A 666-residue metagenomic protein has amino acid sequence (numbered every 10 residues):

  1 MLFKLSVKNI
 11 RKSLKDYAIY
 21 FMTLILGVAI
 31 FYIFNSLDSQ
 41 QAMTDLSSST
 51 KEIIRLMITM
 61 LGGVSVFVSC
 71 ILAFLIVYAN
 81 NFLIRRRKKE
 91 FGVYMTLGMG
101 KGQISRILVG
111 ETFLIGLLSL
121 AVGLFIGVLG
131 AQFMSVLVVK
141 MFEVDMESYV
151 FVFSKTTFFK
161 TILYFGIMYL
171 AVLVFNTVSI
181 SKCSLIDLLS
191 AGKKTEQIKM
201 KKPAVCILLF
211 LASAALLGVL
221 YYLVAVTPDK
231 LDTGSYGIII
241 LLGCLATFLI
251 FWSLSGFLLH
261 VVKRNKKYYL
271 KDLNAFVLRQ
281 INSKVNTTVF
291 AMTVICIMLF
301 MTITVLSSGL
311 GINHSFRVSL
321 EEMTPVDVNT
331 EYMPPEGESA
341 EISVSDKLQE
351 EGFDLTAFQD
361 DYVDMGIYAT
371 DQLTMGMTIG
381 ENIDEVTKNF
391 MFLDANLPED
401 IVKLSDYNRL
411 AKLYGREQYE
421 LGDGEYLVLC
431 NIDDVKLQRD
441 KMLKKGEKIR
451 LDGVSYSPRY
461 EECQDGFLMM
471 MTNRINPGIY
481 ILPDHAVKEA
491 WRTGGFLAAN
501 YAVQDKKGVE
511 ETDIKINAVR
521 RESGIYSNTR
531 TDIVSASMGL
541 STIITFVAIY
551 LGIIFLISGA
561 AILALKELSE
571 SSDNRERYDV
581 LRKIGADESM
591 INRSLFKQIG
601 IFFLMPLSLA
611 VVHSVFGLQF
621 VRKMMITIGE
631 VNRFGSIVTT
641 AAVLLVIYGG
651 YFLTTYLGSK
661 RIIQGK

Functional and structural regions predicted by a protein language model:
M1-V28, E196-A212, W252-L299, D573: N-terminal Sec/SRP start-transfer signal
K4, K182-I198, S572-D573, R661-K666: Short cytosolic juxtamembrane segments of multi-pass membrane proteins
L14-Y20, L108-I126, I162, G166 (+3 more regions): Selective transmembrane-helix segments that form parts of the transport pathway or gating/packing helices in multipass
K15-M22, I33-F67, L83-R85, L223 (+6 more regions): Peri-transmembrane interface segments
A29-Q40, Y78-F82, I115-V144, T157-K182 (+5 more regions): Small-residue-rich transmembrane alpha-helices
A42-I58, G309-V344: Membrane-interface junction motifs in transport/secretion proteins
S319-I557: Basic-flanked hydrophobic alpha-helices used for secretion and membrane insertion
